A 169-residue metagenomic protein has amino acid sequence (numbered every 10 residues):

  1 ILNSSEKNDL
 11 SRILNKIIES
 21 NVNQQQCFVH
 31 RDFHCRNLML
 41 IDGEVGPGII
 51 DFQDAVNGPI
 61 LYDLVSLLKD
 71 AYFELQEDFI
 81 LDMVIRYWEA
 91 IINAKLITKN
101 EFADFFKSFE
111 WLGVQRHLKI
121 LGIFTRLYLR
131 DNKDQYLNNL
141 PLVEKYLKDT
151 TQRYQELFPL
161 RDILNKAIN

Functional and structural regions predicted by a protein language model:
I1-H30, M39-G43, P47-I50, N138: ATP-dependent phospho-/nucleotidyl transfer catalytic cores
N21, F106-L112: A short helix-loop-helix "switch/interaction" segment in the helical subdomain of ASCE P-loop NTPases
F33: Hydrophobic HxD+1 residue recognition
L38, N57-P59: Conserved protein kinase catalytic core
D51-A55: Activation of the activation-loop gatekeeper triad in protein kinase-fold domains
I60-I97, W111-D131, V143-T150: Active-site activation/catalytic loop segments of kinase-like enzymes and analogous catalytic loops in related
T98, R130-N169: Regulatory N- and C-terminal appendages and interdomain linkers associated with kinase/kinase-like NTP transferase
T98-K107: Histidine/acidic-rich helix-loop-helix segments that form or flank divalent-metal centers in metalloenzyme catalytic
